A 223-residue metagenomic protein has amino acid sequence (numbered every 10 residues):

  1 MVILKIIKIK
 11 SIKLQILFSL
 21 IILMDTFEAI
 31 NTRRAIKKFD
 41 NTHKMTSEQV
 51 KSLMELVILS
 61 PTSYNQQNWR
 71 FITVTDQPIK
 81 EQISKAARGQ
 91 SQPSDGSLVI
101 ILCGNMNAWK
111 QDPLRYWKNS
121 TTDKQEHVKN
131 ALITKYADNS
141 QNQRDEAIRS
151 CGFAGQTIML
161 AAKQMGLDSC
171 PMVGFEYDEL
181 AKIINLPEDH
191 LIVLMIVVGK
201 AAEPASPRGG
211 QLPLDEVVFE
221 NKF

Functional and structural regions predicted by a protein language model:
K8-L23: Short, Lys/Arg-enriched N-terminal segments with co-localized hydrophobic residues within the first ~10-30 amino acids
L20-F223: Acidic, surface-exposed loops and disordered segments
